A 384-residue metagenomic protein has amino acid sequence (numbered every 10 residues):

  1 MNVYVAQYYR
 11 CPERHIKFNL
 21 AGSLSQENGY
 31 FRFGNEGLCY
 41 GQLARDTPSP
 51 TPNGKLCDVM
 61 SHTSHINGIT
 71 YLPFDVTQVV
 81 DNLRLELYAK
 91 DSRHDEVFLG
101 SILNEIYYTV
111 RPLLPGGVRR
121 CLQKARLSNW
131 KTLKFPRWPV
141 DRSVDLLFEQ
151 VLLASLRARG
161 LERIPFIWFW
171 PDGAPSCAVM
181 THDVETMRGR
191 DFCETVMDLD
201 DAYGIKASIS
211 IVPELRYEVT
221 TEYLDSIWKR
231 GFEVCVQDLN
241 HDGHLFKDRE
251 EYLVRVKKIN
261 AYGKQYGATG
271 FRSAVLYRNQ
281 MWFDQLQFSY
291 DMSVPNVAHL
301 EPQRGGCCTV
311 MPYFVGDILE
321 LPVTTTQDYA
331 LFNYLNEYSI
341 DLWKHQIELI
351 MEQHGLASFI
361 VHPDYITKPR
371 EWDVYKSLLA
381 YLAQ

Functional and structural regions predicted by a protein language model:
M1-S210, E214-V219, Q265, M281-L286 (+2 more regions): Terminal accessory/targeting
M180-E185, V234-E250: Glycine-rich phosphate-binding "P-loop"
H182, V236, M292-P295, V361-H362: Active-site flanking residues adjacent to catalytic metal/cofactor-binding acidic residues
S208-S210, C235, F271-R272, D291: Structural detector of well-ordered beta-strand residues that form the stable sheet scaffold of enzyme domains
I211-R216, R272-N279, N296-V297: Short, solvent-exposed turn/loop segments enriched in Gly/Ser/Thr/Pro and often Arg
V212-P213, L239-D242, V294-P302: Short, acidic/turn-prone active-site loops that include or flank metal/cofactor- and phosphate-binding residues
R230-F232, D284-D291: Glycine-enriched alpha-helix->loop->beta-strand junction motifs that scaffold or abut catalytic
H244-K247, H299-T309: Short, charged, surface-exposed secondary-structure boundary motifs
